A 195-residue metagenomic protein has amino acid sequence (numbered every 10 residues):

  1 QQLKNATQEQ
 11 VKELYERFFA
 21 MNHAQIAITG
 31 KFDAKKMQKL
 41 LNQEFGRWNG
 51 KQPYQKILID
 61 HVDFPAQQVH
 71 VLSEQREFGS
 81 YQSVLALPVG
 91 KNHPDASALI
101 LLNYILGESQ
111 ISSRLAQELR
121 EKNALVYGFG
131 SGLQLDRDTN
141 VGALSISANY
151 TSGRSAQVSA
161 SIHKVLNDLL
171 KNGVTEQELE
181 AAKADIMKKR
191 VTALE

Functional and structural regions predicted by a protein language model:
Q1-A24, Q52, K56-D60, V89-K91 (+1 more regions): Histidine-acidic residue clusters that define the catalytic metal-binding segment of zinc metallopeptidase domains
Q1-Q2, H23-T29, F78-G90, A116-E195: M16 family metallopeptidases and their MPP-like homologs
K12-E16, Q68-L72, F129-D136: Short beta-strand/turn micro-motifs at beta-sheet edges
Q25-G90: An aromatic/glycine/proline-enriched structural segment found at the starts of mature extracellular/organellar domains
A34-Q38, H93, R154-V158: Short, conserved charged micro-motifs
F45, I100-Q110, S161-L169: Bilobed periplasmic-binding protein/Venus flytrap-like ligand-binding cleft at the lobe interface of extracytoplasmic
S83, P94-G107, R114-Q117: Active/ligand-binding-proximal structured segments within catalytic/core domains that scaffold catalytic residues
